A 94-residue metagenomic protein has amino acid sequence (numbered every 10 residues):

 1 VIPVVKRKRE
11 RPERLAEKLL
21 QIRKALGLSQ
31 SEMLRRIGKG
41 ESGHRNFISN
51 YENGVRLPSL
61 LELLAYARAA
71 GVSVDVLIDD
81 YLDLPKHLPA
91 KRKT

Functional and structural regions predicted by a protein language model:
V1-R9, R68, D75-T94: Short, charged recognition helix plus adjacent turn of helix-turn-helix-like nucleic-acid-binding domains
E17, L28, G43, P58-L61: Residue-level signal for the short linker/turn that defines the boundary of a DNA-recognition helix
K18, F47-N50, V76: Residue-level recognition of specific faces of alpha-helices
L26-N50: Short alpha-helical DNA-recognition segment
M33, E62-A67, L77-I78: Hydrophobic micro-packing sites on short alpha-helices
N46, N53-R68: Short, basic-rich loop-to-helix N-cap that marks the start of a DNA-contacting helix
